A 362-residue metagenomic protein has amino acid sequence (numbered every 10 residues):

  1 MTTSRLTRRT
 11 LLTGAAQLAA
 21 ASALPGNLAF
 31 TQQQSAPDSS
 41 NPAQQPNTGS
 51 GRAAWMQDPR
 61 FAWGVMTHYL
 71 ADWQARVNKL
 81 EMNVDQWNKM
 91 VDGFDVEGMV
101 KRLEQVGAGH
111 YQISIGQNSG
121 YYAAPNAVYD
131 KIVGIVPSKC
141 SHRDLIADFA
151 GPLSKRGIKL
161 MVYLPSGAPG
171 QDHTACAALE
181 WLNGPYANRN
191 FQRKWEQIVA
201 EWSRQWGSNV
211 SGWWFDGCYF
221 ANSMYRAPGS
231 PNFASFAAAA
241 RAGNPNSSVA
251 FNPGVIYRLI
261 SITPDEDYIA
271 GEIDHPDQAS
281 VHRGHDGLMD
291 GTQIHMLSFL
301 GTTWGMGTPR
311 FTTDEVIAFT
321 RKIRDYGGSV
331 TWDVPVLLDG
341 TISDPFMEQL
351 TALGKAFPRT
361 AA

Functional and structural regions predicted by a protein language model:
T2-R5, T10-T31: N-terminal export signals
S4, G26-A53: C-terminal segment of N-terminal export signals and the immediately downstream linker at the start of the mature
R8, T31-A36, V65, Q74-R76: Generic low-polarity alpha-helical segments
A21, A36-D38, D72: Alpha-helical and His/Cys-centered functional microenvironments
N41-A362: Mature catalytic domains of secreted/periplasmic carbohydrate-active enzymes
